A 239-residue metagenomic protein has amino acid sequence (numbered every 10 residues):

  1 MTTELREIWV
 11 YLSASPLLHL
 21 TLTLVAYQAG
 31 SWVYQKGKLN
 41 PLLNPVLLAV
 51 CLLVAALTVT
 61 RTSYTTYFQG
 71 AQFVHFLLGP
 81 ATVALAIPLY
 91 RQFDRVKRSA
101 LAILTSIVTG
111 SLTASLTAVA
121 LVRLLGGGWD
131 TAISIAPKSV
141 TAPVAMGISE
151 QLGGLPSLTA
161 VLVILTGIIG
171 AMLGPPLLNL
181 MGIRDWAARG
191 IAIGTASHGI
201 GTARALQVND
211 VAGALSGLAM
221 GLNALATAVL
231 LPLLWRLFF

Functional and structural regions predicted by a protein language model:
R6-T23, G30-Y90, S99-A102, S106 (+1 more regions): Helical membrane-embedded segments and adjacent short helical loop/helix-boundary regions of multi-pass membrane
P16-L20, F93-A118, A160-I169, A219-L225: Entry/N-cap segments of selected transmembrane alpha helices and their immediately preceding amphipathic helices
P45-V59, G79-V83, T105-T117, A136-M146 (+2 more regions): Small-residue-rich segments of transmembrane alpha-helices in multi-pass membrane proteins, especially helix faces
I87-I103, R123-L124, G147-L165, R236: Helix-loop-helix hairpins and the membrane-proximal interhelical loops of multi-pass alpha-helical transport proteins
T105-A145, T166-M181: Transmembrane alpha-helices that form the ion-translocation and gating core of multi-pass ion transport proteins
W129-L158, I164-L165, R184-L222: Alpha-helical membrane segments and immediately flanking helix-loop junctions that form or couple to the substrate/ion
L230-F239: Juxtamembrane boundary at the C-terminal end of a transmembrane helix
